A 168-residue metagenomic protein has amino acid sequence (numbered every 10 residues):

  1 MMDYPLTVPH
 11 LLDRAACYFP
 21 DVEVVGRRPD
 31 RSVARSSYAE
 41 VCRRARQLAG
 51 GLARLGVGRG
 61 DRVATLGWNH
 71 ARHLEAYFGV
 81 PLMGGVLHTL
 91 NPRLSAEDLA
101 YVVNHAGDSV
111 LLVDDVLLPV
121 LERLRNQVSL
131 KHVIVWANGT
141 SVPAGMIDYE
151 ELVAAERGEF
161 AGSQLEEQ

Functional and structural regions predicted by a protein language model:
M1, Y38, C42, S163-E166: Short acidic-aromatic active-site loops that bind/stabilize oxyanions
M1-M2, V33: Acyl-group handling in specialized metabolite and lipid biosynthesis
D3-V25, R43: A short N-terminal helical cap/helix-turn-helix that marks the beginning of AMP-binding/adenylate-forming
P5, L66, L111-D114: Active-site-adjacent beta-strand anchor residues
L11-D13, R54-L55, L82-E151, A161-S163: Structural core segment of the AMP-binding/adenylate-forming
R14, Y18, R44-G51, A155 (+1 more regions): Solvent-exposed, charged/polar functional surfaces in cytosolic regulatory/catalytic domains
P20-V22, E156-Q168: Conserved pre-ATP/AMP-binding loop-to-beta segment of ANL
V24-H70, L74-F78, S95-A100, D148-E151: Conserved AMP-binding/adenylate-forming core of the ANL superfamily
